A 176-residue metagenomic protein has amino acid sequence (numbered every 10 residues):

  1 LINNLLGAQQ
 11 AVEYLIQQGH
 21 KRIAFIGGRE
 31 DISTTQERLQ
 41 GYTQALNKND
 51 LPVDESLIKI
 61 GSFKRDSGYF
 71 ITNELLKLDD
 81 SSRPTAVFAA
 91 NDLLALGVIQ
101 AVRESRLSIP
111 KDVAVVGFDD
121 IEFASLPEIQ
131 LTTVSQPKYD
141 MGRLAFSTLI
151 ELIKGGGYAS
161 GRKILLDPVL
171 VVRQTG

Functional and structural regions predicted by a protein language model:
L1-G176: Bacterial carbohydrate/catabolite-sensing allosteric modules
